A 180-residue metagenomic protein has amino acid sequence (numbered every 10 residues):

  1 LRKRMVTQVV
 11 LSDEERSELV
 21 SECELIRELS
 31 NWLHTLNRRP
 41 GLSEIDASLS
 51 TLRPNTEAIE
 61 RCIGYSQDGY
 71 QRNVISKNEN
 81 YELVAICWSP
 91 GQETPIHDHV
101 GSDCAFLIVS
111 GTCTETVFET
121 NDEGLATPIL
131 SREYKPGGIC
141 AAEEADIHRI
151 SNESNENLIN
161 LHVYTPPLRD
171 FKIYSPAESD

Functional and structural regions predicted by a protein language model:
L1-E57: N-terminal leader/capping segments at the start of a protein or of a new domain
R61-Q92: A short glycine-rich, His/Asp/Glu-containing loop-to-beta-strand
V84-H99, E143-A145: Conserved short histidine dyad/triad with adjacent acidic residue
P90, G101-E119: Glycine- and acidic-residue-biased ligand/ion/polar-headgroup-sensing regions
A105, N155-F171: A short hydrophobic beta-strand segment most commonly corresponding to one strand of the jelly-roll/cupin
A105, T120-I147: Short acidic-glycine-tyrosine-enriched beta hairpin
I150-S154: Asparagine-centered strand-capping/turn motif at beta-strand->loop junctions
P166, I173-D180: Acidic, small-residue rich beta-repeat scaffolds with periodic aromatic anchors
